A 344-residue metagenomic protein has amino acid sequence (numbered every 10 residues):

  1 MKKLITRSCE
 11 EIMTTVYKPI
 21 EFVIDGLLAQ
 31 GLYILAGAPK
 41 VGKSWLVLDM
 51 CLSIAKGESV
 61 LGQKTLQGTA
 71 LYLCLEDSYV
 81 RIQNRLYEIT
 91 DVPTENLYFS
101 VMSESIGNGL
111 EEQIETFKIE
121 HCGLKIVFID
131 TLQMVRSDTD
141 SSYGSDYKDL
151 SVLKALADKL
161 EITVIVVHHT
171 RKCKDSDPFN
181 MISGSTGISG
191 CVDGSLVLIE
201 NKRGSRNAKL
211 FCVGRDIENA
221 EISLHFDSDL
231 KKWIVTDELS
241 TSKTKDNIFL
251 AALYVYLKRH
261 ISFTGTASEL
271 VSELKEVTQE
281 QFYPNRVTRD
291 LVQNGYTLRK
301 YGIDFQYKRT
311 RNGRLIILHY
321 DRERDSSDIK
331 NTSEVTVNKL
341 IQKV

Functional and structural regions predicted by a protein language model:
K2-L4, E10-I12, Y17-P19, V23-I24 (+7 more regions): Conserved inter-motif catalytic segment of the P-loop NTP-binding fold
F22, I34-A36, K40, W45 (+4 more regions): Phosphate-binding/switch region of NTP-binding enzymes
A29-Y33, G68: Pre-Walker A (Motif I) flank of P-loop NTPase domains
L46, M50: Hydrophobic positions on the alpha1 helix immediately C-terminal to the Walker A/P-loop
A55: Gly/Ala-rich phosphate-binding loop of Rossmann-like dinucleotide-binding domains, activating on the conserved
Y79, Q83, G107-E111, Y143-S151 (+4 more regions): Amphipathic alpha-helical transducer elements in NTP-driven molecular machines
E88-N96, S185-S189, L298: Short, conserved catalytic or adaptor-binding loops enriched in Gly and charged residues
L224-V344: DNA transaction DNA-binding modules
